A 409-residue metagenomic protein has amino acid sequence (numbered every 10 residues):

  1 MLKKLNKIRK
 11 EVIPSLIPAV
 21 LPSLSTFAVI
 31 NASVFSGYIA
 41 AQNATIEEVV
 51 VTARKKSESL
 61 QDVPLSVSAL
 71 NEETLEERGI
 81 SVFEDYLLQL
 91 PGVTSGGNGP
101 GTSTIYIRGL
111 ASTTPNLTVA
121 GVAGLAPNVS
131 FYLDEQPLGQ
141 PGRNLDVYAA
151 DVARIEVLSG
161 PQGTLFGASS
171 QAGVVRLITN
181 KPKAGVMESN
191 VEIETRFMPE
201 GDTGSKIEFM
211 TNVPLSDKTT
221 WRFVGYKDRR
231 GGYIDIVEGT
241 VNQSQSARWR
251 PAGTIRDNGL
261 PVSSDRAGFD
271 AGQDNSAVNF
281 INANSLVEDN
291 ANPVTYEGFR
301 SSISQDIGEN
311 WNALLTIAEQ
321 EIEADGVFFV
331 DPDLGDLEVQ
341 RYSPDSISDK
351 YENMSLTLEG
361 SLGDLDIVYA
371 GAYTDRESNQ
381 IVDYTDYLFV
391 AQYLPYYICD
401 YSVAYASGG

Functional and structural regions predicted by a protein language model:
M1-R78, E84-Q89, N212, E309 (+2 more regions): N-terminal Sec signal peptide and the immediately downstream disordered periplasmic leader that contains the TonB box
T52, E84, L88-Q136: Extracytoplasmic beta-strand/coil segments of soluble accessory domains associated with Gram-negative outer-membrane
S59, S103, P127-V129, G185-S189 (+5 more regions): Outer-envelope beta-barrel architecture signal
V67, L75, L87, I155-G160 (+2 more regions): Non-catalytic regulatory/gating segments with a bias toward low-complexity or hydrophobic composition
S103-Y106, V119-A120, V157, S170-E194 (+1 more regions): N-terminal periplasmic accessory domains that precede and gate Gram-negative outer-membrane beta-barrel machines
V119-S159, F209, R250-P251: Short acidic/polar hinge/loop motifs at secondary-structure boundaries that mediate gating or recognition
P199-A324, E352: Transmembrane beta-barrel wall of Gram-negative outer-membrane proteins
Y233-V241, S276, I281-A283, L314-Q340 (+3 more regions): Outer-membrane beta-barrel and related beta-rich outer-membrane complex signature in Gram-negative bacteria
